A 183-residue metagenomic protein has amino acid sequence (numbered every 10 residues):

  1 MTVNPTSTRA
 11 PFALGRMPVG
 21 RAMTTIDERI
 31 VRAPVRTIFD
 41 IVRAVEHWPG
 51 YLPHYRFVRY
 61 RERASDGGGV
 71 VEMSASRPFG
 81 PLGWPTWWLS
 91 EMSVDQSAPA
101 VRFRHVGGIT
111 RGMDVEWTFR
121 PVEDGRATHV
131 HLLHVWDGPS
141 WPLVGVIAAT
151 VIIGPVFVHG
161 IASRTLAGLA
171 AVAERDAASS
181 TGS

Functional and structural regions predicted by a protein language model:
T2-G68, S183: Hydrophobic ligand-binding cavity/cleft-lining segments
P18, Y60-I109, A127, S163-S183: Glycine-rich portal/gate segments that line the openings of hydrophobic small-molecule binding cavities
A22, P53, W84-P85, T110-G112: Short solvent-exposed loop/turn micro-motifs enriched in small/polar/acidic residues
D27-R29, V58-Y60, W87-V94, H105 (+2 more regions): Hydrophobic/aromatic beta-strand elements that line small-molecule binding cavities or substrate pockets in beta-rich
A33-V35, Q96-A98, V122-D124: Short loop segments at secondary-structure junctions
P34-D40, F157, I161, T165: Short amphipathic alpha-helical segments
T37-V42, W48, M92, V130-L132 (+1 more regions): Hydrophobic pocket/interface hotspot
R104-G160, S180-G182: Beta-strand/loop substructures that line and gate deep hydrophobic ligand-binding cavities in soluble
